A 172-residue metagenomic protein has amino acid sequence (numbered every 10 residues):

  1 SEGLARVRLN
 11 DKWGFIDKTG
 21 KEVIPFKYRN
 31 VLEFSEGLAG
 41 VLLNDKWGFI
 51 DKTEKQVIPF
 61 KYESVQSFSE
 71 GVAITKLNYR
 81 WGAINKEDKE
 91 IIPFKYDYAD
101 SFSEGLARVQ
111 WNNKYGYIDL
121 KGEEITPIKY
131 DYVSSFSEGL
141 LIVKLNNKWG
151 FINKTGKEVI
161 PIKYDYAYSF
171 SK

Functional and structural regions predicted by a protein language model:
S1-K172: Residue-level detector of conserved, function-critical positions
